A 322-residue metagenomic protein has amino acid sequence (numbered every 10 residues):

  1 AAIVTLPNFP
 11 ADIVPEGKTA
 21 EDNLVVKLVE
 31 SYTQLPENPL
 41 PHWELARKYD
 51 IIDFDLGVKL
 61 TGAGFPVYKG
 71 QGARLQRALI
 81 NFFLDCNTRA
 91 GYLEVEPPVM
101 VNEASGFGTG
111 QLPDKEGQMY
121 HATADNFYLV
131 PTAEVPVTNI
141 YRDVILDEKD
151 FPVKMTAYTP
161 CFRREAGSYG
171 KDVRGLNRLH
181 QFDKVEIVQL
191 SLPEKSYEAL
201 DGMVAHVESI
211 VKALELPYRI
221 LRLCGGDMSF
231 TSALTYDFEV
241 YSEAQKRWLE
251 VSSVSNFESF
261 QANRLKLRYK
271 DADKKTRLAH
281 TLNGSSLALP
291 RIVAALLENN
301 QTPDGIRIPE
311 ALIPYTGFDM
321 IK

Functional and structural regions predicted by a protein language model:
A1-T33, I51: N-terminal alpha-helical targeting/anchoring segments
L28-K322: TRNA-recognition modules of translation machinery and tRNA-sensing kinases, especially anticodon-binding
